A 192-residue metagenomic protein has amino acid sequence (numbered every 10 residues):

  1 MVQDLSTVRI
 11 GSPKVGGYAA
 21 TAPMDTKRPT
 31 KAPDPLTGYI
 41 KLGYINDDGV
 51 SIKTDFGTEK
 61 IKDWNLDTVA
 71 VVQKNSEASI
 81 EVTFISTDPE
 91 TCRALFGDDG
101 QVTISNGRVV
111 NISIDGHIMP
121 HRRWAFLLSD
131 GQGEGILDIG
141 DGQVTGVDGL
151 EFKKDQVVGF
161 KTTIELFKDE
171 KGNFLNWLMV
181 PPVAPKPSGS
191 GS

Functional and structural regions predicted by a protein language model:
M1-Y44, P187-G191: Polar/acidic, low-complexity leader/linker segments enriched in S/T/G and N/D
N46-D48, S76-I80, R108, P120-R122: A generic structural signal for short beta-strands and their flanking turns/coil linkers
K53-E81: Short, solvent-exposed beta-alpha or beta-beta edge segments that form flexible loop/patches at the rim of ligand
F56, S76, V82-D88, D99-G100 (+2 more regions): Generic secondary-structure microfeatures
D67-A70, F126, L150-F152: Beta-strand-rich interaction surfaces with strong enrichment in secreted/lumenal proteins
A70-C92, D155-E170: Oligomerization/assembly interface segments of phage tail-like spikes and tubes
E90-I139: Short helix-loop boundary/capping segments
E134-S192: Mixed-charge, glycine-accented linear interaction segment located at domain edges/termini
